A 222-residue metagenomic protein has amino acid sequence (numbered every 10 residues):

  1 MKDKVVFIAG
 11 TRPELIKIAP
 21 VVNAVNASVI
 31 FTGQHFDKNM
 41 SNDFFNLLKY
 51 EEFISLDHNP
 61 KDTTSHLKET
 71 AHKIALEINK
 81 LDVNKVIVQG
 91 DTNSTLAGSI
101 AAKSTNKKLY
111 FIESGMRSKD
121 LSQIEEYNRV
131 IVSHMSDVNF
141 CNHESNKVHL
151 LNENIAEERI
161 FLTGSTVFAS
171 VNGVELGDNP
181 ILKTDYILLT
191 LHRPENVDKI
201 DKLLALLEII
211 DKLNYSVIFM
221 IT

Functional and structural regions predicted by a protein language model:
M1-V6, D185: Extreme N-terminal starter segment of soluble prokaryotic enzymes
K4-A9, E14-A24, F44, H58-I155: Active-site and donor-binding regions of nucleotide-sugar-utilizing enzymes
F7, V29-F31, F111, L162 (+2 more regions): Structural beta-sheet core signal
G10-T11, F31-Q34, S114, S165 (+1 more regions): Cofactor-binding loop segments of dinucleotide-utilizing enzymes, especially the Rossmann-like FAD- and NAD(P)+-binding
A27-H66: Conserved nucleotide-sugar phosphate-binding/catalytic loop shared by glycosyltransferases and other
Q34-N39, H58, M135-K202: A nucleotide-sugar donor-handling region in carbohydrate enzymes
K202-Y215: Short hydrophobic signal-anchor/transmembrane segments that target glycosyltransferases and glycosylation machinery
Y215-T222: Catalytic donor nucleotide-activated moiety binding site of glycosyltransferases and closely related
